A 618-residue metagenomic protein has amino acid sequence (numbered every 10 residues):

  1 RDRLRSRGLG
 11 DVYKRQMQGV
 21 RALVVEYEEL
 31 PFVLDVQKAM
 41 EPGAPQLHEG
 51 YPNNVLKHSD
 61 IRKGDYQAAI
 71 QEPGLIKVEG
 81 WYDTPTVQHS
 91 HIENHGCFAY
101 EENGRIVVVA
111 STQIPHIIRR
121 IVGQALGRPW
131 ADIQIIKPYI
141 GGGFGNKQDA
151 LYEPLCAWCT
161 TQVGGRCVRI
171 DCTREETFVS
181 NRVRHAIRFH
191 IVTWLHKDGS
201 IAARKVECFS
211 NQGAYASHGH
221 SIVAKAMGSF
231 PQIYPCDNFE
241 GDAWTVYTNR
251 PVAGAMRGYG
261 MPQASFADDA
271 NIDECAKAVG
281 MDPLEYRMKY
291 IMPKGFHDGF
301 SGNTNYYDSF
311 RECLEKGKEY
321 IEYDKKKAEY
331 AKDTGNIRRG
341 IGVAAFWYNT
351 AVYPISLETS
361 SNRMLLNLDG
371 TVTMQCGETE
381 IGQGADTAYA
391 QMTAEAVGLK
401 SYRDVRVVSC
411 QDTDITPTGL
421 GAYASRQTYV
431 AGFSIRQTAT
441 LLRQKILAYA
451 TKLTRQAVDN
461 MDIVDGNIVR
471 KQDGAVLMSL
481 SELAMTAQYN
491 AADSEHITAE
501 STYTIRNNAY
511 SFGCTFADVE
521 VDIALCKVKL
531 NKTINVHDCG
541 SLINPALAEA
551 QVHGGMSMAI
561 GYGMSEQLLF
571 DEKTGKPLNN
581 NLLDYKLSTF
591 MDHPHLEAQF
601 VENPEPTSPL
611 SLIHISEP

Functional and structural regions predicted by a protein language model:
D2-Y13, I613-P618: Single conserved hydrophobic/aromatic residue that forms the stacking wall/gate of nucleotide- or nucleobase-binding
K14-L30: Hydrophobic or amphipathic alpha-helical targeting/insertion segments
Q18-R21, R119-I121, F144-A150, V179-H185 (+11 more regions): Short acidic, glycine/serine/threonine-rich loops at helix termini
A39-L126, I291-T371, L578-T589, E597-Q599: Helix-loop-helix junctions that connect adjacent transmembrane helices in secondary transporters/permeases, recognized
A125-D132, T161-V168, K197, I222-F346 (+3 more regions): C-terminal catalytic domains of large/alpha subunits in multi-subunit enzymes
Y139-G165, R169-D171, A385-T393: Thiamine diphosphate
R174-F239: Active-site cavity-forming subdomains of large catalytic enzyme subunits
V352-I415: Catalytic phosphate/nucleotide-handling subdomain of diverse soluble enzymes
